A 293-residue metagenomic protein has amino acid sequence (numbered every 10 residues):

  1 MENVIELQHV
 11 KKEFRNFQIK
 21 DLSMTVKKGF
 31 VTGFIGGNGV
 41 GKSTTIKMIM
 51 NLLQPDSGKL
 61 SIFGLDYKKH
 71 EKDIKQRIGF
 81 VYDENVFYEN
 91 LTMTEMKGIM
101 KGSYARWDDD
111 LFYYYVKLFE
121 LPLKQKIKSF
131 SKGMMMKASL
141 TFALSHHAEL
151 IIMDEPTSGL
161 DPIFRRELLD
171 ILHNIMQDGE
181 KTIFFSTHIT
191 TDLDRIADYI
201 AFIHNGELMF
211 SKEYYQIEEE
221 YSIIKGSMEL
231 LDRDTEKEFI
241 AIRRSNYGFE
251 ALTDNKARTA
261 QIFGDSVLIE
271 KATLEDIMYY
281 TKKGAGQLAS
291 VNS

Functional and structural regions predicted by a protein language model:
E2-F184, H188-T191, R195-H204: ABC transporter nucleotide-binding domains
M24, K72, F119, Y214-Q216 (+2 more regions): Short secondary-structure boundary/capping segments
T25, S211, L268: Short aromatic/basic micro-patch
K28, M228, N255-A257: Non-catalytic surface loops within mature trypsin-like serine protease
T92, E213, E270-T273: Short loop/turn segments at beta->alpha junctions
I151-P156, L230-D234, A257-I262, D276: Short, surface-exposed beta-strand/loop "edge" segments at domain boundaries and coil↔beta transitions
L169-T253: ABC transporter nucleotide-binding domain
A241-S293: C-terminal coupling/interaction segments
